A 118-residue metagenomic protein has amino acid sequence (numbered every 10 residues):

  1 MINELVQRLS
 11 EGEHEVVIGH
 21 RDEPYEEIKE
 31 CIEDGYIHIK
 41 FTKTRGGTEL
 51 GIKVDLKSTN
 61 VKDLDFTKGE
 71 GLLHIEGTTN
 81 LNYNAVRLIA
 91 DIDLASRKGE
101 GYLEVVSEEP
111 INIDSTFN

Functional and structural regions predicted by a protein language model:
N3-R87, E100-E104: Central antiparallel beta-sheet cores of small beta-barrel/beta-sandwich binding domains
A85-R87, E109-N118: A short, polar/proline- and glycine-enriched secondary-structure boundary/capping micro-motif
